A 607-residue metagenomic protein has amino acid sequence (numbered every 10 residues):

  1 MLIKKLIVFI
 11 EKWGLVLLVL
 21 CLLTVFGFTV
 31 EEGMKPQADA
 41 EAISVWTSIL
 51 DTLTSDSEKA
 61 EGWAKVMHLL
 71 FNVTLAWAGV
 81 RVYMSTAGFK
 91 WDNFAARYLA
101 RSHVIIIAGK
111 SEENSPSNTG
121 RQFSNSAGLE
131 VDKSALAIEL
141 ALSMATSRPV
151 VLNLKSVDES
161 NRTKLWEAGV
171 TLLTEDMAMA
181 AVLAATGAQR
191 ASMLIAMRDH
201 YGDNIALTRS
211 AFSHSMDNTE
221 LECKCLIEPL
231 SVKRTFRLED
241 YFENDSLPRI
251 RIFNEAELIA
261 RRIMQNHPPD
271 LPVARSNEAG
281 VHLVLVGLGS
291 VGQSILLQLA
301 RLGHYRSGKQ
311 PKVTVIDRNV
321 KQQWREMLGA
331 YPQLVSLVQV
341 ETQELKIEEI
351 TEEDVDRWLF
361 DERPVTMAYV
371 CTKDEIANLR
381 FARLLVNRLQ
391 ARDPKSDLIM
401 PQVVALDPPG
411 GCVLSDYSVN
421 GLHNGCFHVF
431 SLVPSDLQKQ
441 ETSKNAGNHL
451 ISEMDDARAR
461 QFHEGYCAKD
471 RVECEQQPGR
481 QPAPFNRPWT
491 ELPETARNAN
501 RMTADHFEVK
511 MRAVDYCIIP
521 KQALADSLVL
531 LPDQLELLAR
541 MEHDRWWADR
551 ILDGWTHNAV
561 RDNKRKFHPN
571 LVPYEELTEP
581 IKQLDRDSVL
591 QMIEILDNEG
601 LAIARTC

Functional and structural regions predicted by a protein language model:
L2-T24, V30-L69, V73-Q481, F485-R540: Cytosolic regulatory regions of ion transport systems
V80-T86, F567-C607: In a subset of proteins, long, contiguous C-terminal domains/tails are tracked
E473-E475, R480, C517-I519, L524 (+4 more regions): Short leucine-rich amphipathic alpha-helices used at interfaces
E508-M511, R550, I593-L596: A structural signal for well-ordered alpha-helices, especially hydrophobic packing surfaces of coiled-coils
D526-E579, L584: Amphipathic protein-protein interaction modules
